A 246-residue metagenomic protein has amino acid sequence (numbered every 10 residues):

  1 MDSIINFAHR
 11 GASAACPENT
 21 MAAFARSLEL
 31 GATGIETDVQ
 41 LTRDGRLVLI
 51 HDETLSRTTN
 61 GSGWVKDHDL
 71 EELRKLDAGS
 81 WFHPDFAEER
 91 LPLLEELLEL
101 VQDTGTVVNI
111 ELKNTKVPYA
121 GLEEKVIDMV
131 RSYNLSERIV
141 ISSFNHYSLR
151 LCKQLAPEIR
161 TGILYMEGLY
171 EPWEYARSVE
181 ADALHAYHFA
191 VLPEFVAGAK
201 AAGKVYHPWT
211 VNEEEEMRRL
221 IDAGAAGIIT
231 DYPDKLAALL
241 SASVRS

Functional and structural regions predicted by a protein language model:
M1-S246: Phosphate-group recognition and catalysis centered on beta-loop-alpha active-site segments
